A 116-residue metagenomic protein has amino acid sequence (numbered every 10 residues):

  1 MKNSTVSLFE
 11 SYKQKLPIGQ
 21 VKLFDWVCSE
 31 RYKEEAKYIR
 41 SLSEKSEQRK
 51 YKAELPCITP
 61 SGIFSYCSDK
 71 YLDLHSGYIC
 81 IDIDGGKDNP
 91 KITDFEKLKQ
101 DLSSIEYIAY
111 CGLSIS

Functional and structural regions predicted by a protein language model:
M1-I115: Signature for HUH/AEP ssDNA processing cores
